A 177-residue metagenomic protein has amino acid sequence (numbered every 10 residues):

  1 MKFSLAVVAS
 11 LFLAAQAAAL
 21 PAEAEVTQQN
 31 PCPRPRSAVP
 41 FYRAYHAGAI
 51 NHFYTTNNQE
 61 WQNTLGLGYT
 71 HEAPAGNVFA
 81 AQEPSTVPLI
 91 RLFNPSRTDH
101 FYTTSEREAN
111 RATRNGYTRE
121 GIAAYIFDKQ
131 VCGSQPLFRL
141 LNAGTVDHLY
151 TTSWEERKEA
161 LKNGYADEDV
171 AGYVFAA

Functional and structural regions predicted by a protein language model:
M1-A24: Fungal secretory targeting signals
L20, A24-A177: Extracellular glycan-binding segments that recognize GlcNAc-based cell-wall polysaccharides
